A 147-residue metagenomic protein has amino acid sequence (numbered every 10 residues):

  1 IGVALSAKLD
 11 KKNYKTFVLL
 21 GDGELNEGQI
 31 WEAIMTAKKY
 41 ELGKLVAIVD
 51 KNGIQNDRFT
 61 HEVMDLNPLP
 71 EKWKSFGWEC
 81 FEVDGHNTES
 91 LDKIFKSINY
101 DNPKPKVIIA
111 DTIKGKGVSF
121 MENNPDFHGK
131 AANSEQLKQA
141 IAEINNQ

Functional and structural regions predicted by a protein language model:
I1-Q147: Glycine-rich ThDP/TPP pyrophosphate-binding loop and its adjacent helix/strand module within ThDP-dependent enzymes
